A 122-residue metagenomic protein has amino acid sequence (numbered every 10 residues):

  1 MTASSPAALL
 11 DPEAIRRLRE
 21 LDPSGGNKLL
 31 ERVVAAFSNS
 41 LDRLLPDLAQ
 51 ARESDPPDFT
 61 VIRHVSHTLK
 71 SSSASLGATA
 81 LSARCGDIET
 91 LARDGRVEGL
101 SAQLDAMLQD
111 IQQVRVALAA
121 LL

Functional and structural regions predicted by a protein language model:
M1-L122: Two-component system phosphorelay core
